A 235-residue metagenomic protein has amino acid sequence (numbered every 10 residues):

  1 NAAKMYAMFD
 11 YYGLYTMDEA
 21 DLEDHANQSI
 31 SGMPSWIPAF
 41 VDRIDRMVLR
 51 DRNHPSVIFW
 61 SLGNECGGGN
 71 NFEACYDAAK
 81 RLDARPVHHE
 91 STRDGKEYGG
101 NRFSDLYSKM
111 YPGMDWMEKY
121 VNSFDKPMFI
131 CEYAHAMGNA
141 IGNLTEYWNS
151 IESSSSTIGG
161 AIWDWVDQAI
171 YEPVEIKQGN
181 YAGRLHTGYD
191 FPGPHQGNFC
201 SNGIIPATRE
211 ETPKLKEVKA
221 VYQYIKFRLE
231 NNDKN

Functional and structural regions predicted by a protein language model:
N1-N235: Extended substrate-binding grooves/exosites of carbohydrate-active enzymes
